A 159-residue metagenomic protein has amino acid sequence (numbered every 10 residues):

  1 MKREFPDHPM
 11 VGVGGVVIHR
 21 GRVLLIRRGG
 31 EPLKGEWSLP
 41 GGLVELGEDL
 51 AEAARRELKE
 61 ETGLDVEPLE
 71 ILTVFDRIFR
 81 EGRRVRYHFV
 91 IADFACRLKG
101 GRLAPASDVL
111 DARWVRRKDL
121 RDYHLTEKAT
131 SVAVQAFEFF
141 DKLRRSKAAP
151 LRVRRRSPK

Functional and structural regions predicted by a protein language model:
M1-V23, A95: Conserved N-terminal beta-strand and adjoining loop/helix that marks the start of the Nudix/MutT-like hydrolase domain
L25-R27: Beta-strand scaffold of nucleotide-dependent catalytic cores
P32-W37: A conserved beta-turn-beta hairpin within the catalytic core of GNAT-like acetyltransferases that forms part
L39-L72, F94: The catalytic Nudix box helix
D76-R102: Active-site-adjacent beta-strand/loop module that shapes the phosphate/pyrophosphate-binding cleft
R102-K159: Nudix hydrolase/Nudix homology domain
